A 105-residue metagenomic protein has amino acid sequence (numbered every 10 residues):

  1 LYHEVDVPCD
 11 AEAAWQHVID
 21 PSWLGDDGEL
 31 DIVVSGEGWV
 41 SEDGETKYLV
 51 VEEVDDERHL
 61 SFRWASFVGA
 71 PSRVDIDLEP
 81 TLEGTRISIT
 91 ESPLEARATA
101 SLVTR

Functional and structural regions predicted by a protein language model:
L1-D31: Hydrophobic ligand-binding cavity/cleft-lining segments
Y2, G44-L49, A70-D75: Short, surface-exposed coil-to-beta transition loops
A11-E12, E52-E57, D77-R86: A short, structured loop/turn motif at beta-sheet edges
I32, Y48-E53: A short, surface-exposed loop/turn module that caps and links secondary-structure elements
I32-V34, D56-F62: Short Pro/Gly-enriched beta-strand edge/turn motifs at strand-loop
E37-D43, S61-F67: Short beta-strand segments that buttress and anchor functional surface loops
G38, T46, V50, T81-L82: Charge-dense, helix-prone N-terminal extensions
R63-R105: Beta-strand/loop substructures that line and gate deep hydrophobic ligand-binding cavities in soluble
